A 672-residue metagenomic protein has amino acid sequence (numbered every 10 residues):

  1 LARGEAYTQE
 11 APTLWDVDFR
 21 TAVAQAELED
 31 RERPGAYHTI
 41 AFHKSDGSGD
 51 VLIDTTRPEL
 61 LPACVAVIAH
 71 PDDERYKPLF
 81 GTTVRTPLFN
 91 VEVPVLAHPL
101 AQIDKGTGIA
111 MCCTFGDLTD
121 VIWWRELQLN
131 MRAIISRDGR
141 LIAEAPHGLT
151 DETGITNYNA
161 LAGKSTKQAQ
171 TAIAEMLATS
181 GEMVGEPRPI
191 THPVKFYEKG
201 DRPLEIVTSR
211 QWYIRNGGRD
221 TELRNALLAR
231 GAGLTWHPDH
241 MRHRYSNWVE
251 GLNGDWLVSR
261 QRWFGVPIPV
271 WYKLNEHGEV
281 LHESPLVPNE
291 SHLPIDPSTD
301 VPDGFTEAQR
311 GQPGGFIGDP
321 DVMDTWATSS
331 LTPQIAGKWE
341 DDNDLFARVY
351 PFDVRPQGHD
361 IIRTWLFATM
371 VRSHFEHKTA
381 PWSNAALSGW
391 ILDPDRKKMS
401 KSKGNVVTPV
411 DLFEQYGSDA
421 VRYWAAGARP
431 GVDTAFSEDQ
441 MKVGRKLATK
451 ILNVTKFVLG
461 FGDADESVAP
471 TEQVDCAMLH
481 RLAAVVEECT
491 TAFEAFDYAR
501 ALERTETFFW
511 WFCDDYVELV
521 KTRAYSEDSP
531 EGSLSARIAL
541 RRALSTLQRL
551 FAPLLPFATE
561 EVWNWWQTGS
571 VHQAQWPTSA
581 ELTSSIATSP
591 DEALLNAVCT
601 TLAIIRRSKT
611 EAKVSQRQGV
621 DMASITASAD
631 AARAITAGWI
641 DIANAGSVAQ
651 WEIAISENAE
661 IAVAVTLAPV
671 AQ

Functional and structural regions predicted by a protein language model:
L1-D50, K105-E276, K397, K403-L447 (+3 more regions): Residue patterns forming the tRNA-binding/recognition surfaces of aminoacyl-tRNA synthetases and related DALR
A2-L28, L61-C64, S291-T306, L554 (+1 more regions): Amphipathic alpha-helical
T13, V17, E27-E29, F316 (+6 more regions): Acidic, turn-prone loop/beta-hairpin segments
S45-I109, D117-I122: Protease-associated
E59-V67, T179-G218, M441-D465, P553-W565 (+1 more regions): Structured, non-catalytic alpha/beta "coupling" segments that mediate domain-domain communication and provide generic
P99-A101, L127-D138, Q261-F264, P269-N275 (+2 more regions): Alpha-helical recognition segments enriched in aromatics with Gly/Pro capping that present substrate-recognition
Q102-A110, I155-N159, R230-H243, I317-P320 (+9 more regions): Glycine- and acidic
D419-D463, E531-L555: Structural preference for alpha-helix termini/caps and helix-kink/transition segments
